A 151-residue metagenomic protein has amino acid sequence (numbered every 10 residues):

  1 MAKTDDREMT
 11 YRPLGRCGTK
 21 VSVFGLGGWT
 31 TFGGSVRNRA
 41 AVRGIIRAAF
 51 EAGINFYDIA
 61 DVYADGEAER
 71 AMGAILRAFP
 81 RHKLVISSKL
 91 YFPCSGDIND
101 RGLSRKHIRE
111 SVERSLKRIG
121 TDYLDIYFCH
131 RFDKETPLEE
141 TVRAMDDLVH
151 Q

Functional and structural regions predicted by a protein language model:
M1-L84, H150: N-terminal binding-site loop/beta-alpha segment at the start of enzyme catalytic domains that lines or forms
R16-G34, S87-D100, Y123, F128: N-terminal small/glycine-rich loop or linker at the start of catalytic domains across soluble metabolic enzymes
G44-R47, R70-A74, S88, K106 (+2 more regions): N-terminal, well-ordered alpha-helical segments
V62-D65, P93, K134: Active-site loop signature of alpha/beta-hydrolase-fold enzymes
S95-Q151: Glycine/proline-rich, positively charged, aromatic-decorated active-site loop/lid region on the catalytic face
